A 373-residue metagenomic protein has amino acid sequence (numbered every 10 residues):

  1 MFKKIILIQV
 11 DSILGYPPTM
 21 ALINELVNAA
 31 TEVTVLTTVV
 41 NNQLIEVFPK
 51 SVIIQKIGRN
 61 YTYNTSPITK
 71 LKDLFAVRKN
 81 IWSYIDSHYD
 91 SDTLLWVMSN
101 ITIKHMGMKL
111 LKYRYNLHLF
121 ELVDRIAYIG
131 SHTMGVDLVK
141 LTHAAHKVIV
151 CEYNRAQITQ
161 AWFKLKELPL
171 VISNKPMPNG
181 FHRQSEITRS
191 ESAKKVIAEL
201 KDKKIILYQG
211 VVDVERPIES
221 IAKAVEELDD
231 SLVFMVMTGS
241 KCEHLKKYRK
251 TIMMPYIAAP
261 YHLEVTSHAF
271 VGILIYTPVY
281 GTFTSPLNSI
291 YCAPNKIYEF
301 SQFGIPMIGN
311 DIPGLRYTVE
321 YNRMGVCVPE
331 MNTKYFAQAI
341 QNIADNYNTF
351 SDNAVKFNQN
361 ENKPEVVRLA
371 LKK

Functional and structural regions predicted by a protein language model:
L7-I8, P176, G180, R189 (+2 more regions): Conserved donor-binding/catalytic core segment of Leloir-type glycosyltransferases
P17, R216, P260-S267, G272-Q302 (+1 more regions): Nucleotide-sugar-dependent
N24, K79-D86, G130-C151: Membrane-proximal helix-turn-helix segments that form the acceptor-binding/catalytic region of lipid-linked
W82-I103, N116: Short N-terminal targeting/anchoring amphipathic segment
L94, M108-A127, I172: Active-site proximal beta-strand in glycosyltransferases
H105-M106, L138-L170, P176-R183, Y317: A short, active-site helix/loop in glycosyltransferases that binds the activated sugar's phosphate group
S173, I187, E330-Y335, A344-K373: A charged, aromatic-enriched C-terminal amphipathic alpha-helix characteristic of glycosyltransferases across folds
T238-V271: Nucleotide-activated donor-binding/catalytic signature segment of Leloir-type glycosyltransferases, i.e., the conserved
